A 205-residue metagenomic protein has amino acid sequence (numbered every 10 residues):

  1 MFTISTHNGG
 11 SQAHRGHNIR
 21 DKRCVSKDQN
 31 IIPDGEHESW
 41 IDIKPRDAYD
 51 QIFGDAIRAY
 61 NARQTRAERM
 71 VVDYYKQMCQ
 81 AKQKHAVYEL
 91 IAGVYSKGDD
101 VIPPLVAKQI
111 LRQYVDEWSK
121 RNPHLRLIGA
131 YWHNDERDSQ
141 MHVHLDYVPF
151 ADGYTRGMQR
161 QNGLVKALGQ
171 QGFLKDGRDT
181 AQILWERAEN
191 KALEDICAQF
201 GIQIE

Functional and structural regions predicted by a protein language model:
M1-E205: N-terminal nicking endonuclease/strand-transfer module with a His-rich metal-binding environment and a catalytic Tyr
